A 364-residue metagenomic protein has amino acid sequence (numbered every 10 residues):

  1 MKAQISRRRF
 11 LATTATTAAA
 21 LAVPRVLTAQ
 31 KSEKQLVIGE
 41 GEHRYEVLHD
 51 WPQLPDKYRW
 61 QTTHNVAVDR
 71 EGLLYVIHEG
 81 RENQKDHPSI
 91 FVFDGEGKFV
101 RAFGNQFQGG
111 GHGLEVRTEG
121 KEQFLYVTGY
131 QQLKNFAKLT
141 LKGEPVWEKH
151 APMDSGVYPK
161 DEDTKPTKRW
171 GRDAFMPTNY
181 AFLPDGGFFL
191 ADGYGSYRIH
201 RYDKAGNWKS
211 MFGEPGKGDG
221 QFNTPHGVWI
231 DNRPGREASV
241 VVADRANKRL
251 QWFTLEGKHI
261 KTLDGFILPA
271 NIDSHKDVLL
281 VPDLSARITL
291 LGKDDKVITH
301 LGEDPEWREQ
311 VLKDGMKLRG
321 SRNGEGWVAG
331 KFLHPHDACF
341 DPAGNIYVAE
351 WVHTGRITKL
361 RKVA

Functional and structural regions predicted by a protein language model:
M1-T17: N-terminal secretory signal peptides and thylakoid transit peptides that target proteins across membranes
Q30-A364: Eukaryotic scaffold repeat domains enriched in small/polar residues
